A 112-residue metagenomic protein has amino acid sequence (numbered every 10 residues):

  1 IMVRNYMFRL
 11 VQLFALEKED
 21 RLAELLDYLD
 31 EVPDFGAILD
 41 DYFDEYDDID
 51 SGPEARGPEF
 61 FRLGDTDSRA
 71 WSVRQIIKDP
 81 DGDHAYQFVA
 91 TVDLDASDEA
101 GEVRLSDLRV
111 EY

Functional and structural regions predicted by a protein language model:
I1-L16: Short, low-complexity N-terminal intrinsically disordered segments enriched in polar/charged residues
I1-N5, L29-D50: Long amphipathic alpha-helical scaffold segments
V11-A15, Y28, D79: Generic alpha-helical structural element
L16, F60-R62, E102: Long, compositionally biased intrinsically disordered terminal regions
L16-D30: Short, well-ordered alpha-helical segments enriched in acidic and aromatic residues
L26, D79, D95-S97: Acidic surface patches and DE-rich sequence motifs
L39-Q87, D93: Surface-exposed, charged secondary-structure patches
A85-Y112: Short beta-strand edge/turn micro-motifs at domain boundaries
